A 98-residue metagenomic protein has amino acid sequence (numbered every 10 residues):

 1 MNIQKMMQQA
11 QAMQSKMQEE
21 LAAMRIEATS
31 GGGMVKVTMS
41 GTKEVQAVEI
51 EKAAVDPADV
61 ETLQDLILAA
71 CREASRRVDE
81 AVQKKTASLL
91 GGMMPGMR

Functional and structural regions predicted by a protein language model:
M1-T29, R77-R98: Long amphipathic alpha-helical segments used for membrane anchoring, targeting, substrate engagement, or oligomerization
A10, K43, I67: Residue-level signature of catalytic and energy-coupling elements of molecular machines, predominantly ATP/GTP-dependent
R25, T29-E49: N-terminal intrinsically disordered, cationic/polar leader segments that include organellar targeting peptides
M34-K36, D56-P57, S75: Short beta-strands and strand-coil junctions in structured, solvent-facing domains, enriched
V48-V60: A short interface-forming secondary-structure element
L66, A70-A81: Stable alpha-helical structural segments in soluble proteins, enriched in small hydrophobic residues
